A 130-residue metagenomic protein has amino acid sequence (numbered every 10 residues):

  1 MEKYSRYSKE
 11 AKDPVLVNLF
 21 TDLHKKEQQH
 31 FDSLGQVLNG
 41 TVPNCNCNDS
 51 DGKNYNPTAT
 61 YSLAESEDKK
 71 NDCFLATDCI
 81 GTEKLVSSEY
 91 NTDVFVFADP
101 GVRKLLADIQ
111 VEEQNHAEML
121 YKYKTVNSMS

Functional and structural regions predicted by a protein language model:
M1, F20, H24, Q28 (+3 more regions): Generic structural concept
M1-E10, P57-A107: Acidic/histidine-rich alpha-helical segments that form the ligand environment of transition-metal centers
P14-K53, Q114-S128: Conserved alpha-helical segments that form or flank metal/cofactor-binding pockets of metalloenzymes
N54-A64, T125-S130: Terminal, compositionally biased segments
V86-E89, D93, E112, H116 (+1 more regions): Hydrophobic alpha-helical segments
G101-L106, Q110, Q114, V126: Glycosyltransferase-associated regions of secretory-pathway enzymes, highlighting luminal stem/catalytic domains
